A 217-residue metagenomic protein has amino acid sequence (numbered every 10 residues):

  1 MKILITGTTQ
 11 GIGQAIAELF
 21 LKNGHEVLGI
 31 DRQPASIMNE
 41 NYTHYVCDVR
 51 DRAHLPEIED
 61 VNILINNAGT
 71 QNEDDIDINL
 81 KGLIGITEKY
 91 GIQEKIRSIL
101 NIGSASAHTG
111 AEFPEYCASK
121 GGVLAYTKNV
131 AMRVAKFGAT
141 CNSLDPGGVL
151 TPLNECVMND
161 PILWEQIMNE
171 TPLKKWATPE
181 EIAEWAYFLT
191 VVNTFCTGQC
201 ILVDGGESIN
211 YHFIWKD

Functional and structural regions predicted by a protein language model:
T9, A17: N-terminal Rossmann NAD(P)H-binding glycine-rich loop of SDR-like oxidoreductase domains
E18, I84, G121-K128, M132 (+2 more regions): Conserved active-site helix of classical SDR/Rossmann-fold NAD(P)-dependent CH-OH oxidoreductases
N67-Q71, G206: Conserved NAD(P)H cofactor-binding loop of Rossmann-fold oxidoreductase domains
S98-G122, T127-K136, G148-V149: Catalytic loop of short-chain dehydrogenase/reductase
A135, T140, C196-G198: Short, small/polar-rich loop/turn modules that mediate ligand/substrate recognition or access, typified
D145-C156: Short, flexible catalytic-loop segment of classical short-chain dehydrogenase/reductase
K175-V203, S208: C-terminal substrate-recognition "lid" of short-chain dehydrogenase/reductases
